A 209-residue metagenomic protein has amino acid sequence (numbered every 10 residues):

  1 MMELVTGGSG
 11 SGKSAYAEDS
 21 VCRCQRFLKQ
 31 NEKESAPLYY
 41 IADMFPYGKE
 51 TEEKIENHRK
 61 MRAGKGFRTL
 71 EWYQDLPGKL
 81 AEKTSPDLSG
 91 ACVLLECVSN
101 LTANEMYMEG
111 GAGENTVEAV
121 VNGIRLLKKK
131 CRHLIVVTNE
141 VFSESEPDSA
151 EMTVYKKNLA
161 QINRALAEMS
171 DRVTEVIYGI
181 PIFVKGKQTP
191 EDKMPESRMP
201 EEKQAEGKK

Functional and structural regions predicted by a protein language model:
M2-K83: Conserved P-loop
E3-V5, L38, L88-N100, R132-V136: Generic beta-sheet signal
A17, H58, L94, N139 (+1 more regions): Residue-level signal for inorganic ion chemistry
Q25-S35, E82-S89, Q188-K209: Intrinsically disordered, low-complexity terminal tails and inter-domain linkers enriched for S/T/G/P/D/E
K33-S35, R62-G64, L88, K129-C131 (+1 more regions): Short, well-ordered coil/turn elements that cap or connect secondary structure elements
M44, Y73, V98-S99, E140-V141 (+1 more regions): Short, flexible active-site-adjacent loop segments at beta-strand->alpha-helix junctions, enriched in small/polar
T69-K128: Phosphate-binding/switch loop-helix module in NTP-utilizing enzymes
T102-S197, G207-K209: Replace "adjacent to P-loop NTPase cores in ATP/GTP-dependent enzymes" with "adjacent to NTP-binding cores
